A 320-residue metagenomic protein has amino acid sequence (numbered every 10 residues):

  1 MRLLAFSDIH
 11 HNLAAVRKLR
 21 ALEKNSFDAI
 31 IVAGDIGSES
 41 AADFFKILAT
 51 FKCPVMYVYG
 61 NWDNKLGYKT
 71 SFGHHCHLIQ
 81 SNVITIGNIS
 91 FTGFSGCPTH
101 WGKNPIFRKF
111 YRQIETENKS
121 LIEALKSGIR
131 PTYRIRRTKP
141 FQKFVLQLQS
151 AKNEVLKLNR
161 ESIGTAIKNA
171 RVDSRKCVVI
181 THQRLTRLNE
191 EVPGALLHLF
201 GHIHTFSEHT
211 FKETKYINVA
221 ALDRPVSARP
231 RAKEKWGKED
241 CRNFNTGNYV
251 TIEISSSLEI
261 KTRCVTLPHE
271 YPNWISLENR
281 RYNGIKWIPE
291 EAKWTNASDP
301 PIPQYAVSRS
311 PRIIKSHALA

Functional and structural regions predicted by a protein language model:
M1-L4, V83-G93, S174-K176, T210-Y216 (+1 more regions): Beta-strand-turn-beta hairpins that frame and shape the catalytic cleft of phosphate-ester-processing enzymes
M1-T50, N64-K65, L319: N-terminal active-site segment of His-dependent metallophosphoesterases
A5-D8, I30-D35, V55-N61, L78-Q80 (+4 more regions): Active-site neighborhood of phospho(di)ester-bond hydrolases with catalytic His/Asp-centered motifs
H10-A15, I36-A42, N61-K69, V83-I84 (+4 more regions): Active-site environment of divalent metal-dependent phosphoester hydrolases
R20, A42-A49, Y68-K69, G164-N169 (+3 more regions): Short amphipathic alpha-helical segments and helix-helix/interface helices
P54-V58, R184-V265: Conserved beta-sheet core of the metallophosphoesterase superfamily
D63-L188: Conserved catalytic scaffold of divalent metal-dependent phosphoesterases
E117-F144, I254-A320: A short C-terminal boundary segment appended to hydrolase-like catalytic domains
